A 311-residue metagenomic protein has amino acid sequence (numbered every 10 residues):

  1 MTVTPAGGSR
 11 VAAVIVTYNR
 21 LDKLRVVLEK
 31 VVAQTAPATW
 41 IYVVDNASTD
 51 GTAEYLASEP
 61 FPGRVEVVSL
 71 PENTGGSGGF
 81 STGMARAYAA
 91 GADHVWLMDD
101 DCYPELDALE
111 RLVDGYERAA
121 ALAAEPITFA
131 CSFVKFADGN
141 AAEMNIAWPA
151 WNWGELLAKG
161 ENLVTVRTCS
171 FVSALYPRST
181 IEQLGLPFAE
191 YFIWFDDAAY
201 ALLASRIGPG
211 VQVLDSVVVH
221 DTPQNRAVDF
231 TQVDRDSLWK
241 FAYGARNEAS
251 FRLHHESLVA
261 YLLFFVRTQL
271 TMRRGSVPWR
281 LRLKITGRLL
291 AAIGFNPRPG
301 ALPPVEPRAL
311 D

Functional and structural regions predicted by a protein language model:
E29-A38: Short, acidic, metal-binding catalytic loop of nucleotide-sugar glycosyltransferases
K30, D45-E54, E72, C102-Y103: A conserved acidic beta->alpha catalytic loop
A57-G78, T82-R86: Conserved donor nucleotide-binding strand/loop of the catalytic core
A92-D101: Short beta-strand-to-loop acidic/aromatic patch adjacent to the donor-nucleotide binding site
D107-M144: Conserved donor NDP-sugar-binding/catalytic core segment of glycosyltransferases
L156-Y176: A recurrent flexible, glycine/aromatic-enriched loop bordering the glycosyltransferase active site that acts as
A174, T180-G185, E190-S216: A short, conserved alpha-helix in the catalytic core of glycosyltransferases
W239, S257-D311: Non-catalytic, C-terminal membrane-associated alpha-helical segments of glycosyltransferases
